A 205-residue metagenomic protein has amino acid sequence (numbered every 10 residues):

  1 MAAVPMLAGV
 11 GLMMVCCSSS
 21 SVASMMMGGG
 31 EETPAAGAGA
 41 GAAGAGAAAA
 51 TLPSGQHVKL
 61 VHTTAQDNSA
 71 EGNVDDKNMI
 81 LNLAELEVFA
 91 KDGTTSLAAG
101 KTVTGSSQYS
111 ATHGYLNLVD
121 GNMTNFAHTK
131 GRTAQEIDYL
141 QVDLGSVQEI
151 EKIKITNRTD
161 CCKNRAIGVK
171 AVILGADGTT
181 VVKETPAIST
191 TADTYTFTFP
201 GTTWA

Functional and structural regions predicted by a protein language model:
A2-E32: Single-pass alpha-helical membrane anchors
A35-T51, A205: Compositionally biased low-complexity segments enriched in polar/charged residues
A50-S54, Q66-V147, R158-R165, K183-A205: Disordered, acidic Ser/Thr/Pro-rich linker "stalks" and the adjacent N-terminal cap of the next globular domain
P53-V61: Extracellular beta-strand ligand-recognition surfaces/modules
L60, E149-D160: A short beta-strand element within beta-rich, extracytoplasmic domains of secreted/secretory-pathway proteins
K91-G93, L174-T179: Change "in extracellular beta-sheet-rich domains … of secreted and cell-surface proteins" to "in beta-sheet-rich domains
C162-D177: Short, surface-exposed beta-strand/strand-loop-strand elements in extracellular ectodomains
